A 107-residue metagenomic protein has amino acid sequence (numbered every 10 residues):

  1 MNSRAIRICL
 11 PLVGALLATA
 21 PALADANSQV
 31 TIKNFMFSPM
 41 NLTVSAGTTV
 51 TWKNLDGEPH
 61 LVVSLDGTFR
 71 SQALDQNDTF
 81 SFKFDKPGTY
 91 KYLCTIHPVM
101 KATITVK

Functional and structural regions predicted by a protein language model:
N2-K107: Extracytoplasmic copper-binding redox domains, predominantly the cupredoxin/blue-copper superfamily
